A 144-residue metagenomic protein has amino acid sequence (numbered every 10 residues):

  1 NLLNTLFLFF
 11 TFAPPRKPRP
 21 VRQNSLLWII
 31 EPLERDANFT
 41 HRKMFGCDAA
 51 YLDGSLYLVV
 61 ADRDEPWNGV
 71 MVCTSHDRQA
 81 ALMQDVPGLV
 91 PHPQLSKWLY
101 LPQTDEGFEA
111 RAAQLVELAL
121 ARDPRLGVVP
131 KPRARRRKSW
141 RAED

Functional and structural regions predicted by a protein language model:
L2, L8-F10: Short hydrophobic targeting helices and cationic amphipathic motifs that mediate membrane/organellar targeting
R19, S75-R136, R141: Short, structured beta-strand-loop surface elements
V21-L56: N-terminal first-folded block
M44-G46, Y51-Q94: Short, conserved beta-strand/beta-arch hydrophobic-aromatic motifs that form part of recognition grooves or interface
